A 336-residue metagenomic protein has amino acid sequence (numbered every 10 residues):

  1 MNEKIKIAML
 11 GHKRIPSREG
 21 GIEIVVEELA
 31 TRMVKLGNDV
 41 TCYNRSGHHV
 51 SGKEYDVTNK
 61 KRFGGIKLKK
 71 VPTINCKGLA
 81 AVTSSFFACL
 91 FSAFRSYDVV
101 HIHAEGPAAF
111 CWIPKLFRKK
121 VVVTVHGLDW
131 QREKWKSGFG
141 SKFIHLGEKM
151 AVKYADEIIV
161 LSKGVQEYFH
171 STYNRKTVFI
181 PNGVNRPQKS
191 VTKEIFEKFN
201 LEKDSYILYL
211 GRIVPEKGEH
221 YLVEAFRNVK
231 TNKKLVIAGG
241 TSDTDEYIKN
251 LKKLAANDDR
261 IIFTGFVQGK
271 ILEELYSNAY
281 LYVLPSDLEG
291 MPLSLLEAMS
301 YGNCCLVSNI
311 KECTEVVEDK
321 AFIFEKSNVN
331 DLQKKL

Functional and structural regions predicted by a protein language model:
I24, S205, Y209, V214-N228 (+1 more regions): A conserved mid-protein helix/loop that constitutes part of the nucleotide-sugar donor-binding site
L90-A93, L116, G140-I158, L251: Membrane-proximal helix-turn-helix segments that form the acceptor-binding/catalytic region of lipid-linked
V123, H145-S190, L201-E202, Y209: Donor nucleotide-sugar binding/catalytic pocket of nucleotide-sugar-dependent glycosyltransferases
I248-V267: Nucleotide-activated donor-binding/catalytic signature segment of Leloir-type glycosyltransferases, i.e., the conserved
F266-V267, E274-A279: Short alpha-helical donor nucleotide-sugar binding micro-motif in glycosyltransferases
D287: Aromatic "clamp/platform" in nucleotide-sugar-dependent glycosyltransferases that forms part of the donor/acceptor
S300, C304-V307: Short hydrophobic beta-strand element within catalytic cores of glycosyltransferases and related nucleotide-activated
F322-V329, L336: Conserved acidic donor-binding segment of nucleotide-sugar-dependent glycosyltransferases
